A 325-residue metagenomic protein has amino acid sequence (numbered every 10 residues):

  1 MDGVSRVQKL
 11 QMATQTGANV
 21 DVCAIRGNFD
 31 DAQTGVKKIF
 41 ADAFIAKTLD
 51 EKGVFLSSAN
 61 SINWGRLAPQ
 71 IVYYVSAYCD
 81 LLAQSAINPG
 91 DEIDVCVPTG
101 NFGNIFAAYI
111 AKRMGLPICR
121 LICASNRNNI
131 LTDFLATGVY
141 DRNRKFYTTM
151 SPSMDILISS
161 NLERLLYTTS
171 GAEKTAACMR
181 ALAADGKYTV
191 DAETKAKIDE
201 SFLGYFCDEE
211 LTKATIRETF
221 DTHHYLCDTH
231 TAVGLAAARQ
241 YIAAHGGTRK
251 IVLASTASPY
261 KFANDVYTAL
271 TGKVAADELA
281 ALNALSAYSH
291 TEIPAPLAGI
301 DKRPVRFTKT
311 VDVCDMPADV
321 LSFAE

Functional and structural regions predicted by a protein language model:
M1-E325: PLP-dependent amino-acid enzyme catalytic core
